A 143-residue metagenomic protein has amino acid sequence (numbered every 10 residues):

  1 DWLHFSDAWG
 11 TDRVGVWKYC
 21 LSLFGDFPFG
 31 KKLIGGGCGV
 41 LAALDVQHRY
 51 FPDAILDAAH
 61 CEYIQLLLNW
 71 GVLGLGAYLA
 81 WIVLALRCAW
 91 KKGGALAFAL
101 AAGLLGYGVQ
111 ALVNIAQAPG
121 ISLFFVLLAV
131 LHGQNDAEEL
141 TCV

Functional and structural regions predicted by a protein language model:
D1-S6: Extracytoplasmic loops and strand-loop junctions of Gram-negative outer membrane beta-barrel proteins
D7, T11-L56, V72-G76: TM-adjacent membrane-interface loops and short helices in multi-pass inner/ER membrane proteins
Q47, C88-K91, A111: Transmembrane helix-loop junction
Y63: Short active-site alpha-helical segment characteristic of glycosyltransferases and processive polysaccharide synthases
V72-A101: Hydrophobic transmembrane alpha-helices and their immediate junctions
A95-V143: Transmembrane alpha-helices of multi-pass inner-membrane enzymes
